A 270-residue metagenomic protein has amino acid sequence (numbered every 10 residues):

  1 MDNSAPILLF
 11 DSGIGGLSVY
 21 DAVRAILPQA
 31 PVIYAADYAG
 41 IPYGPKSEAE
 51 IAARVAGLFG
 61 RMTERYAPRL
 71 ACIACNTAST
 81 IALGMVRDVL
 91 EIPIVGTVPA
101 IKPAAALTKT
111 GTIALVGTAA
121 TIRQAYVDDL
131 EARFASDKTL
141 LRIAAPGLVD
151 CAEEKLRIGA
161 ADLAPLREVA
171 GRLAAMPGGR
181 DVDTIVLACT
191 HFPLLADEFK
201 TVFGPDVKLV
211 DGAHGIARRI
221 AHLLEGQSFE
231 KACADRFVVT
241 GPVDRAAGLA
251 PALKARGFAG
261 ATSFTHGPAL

Functional and structural regions predicted by a protein language model:
M1-L270: Non-catalytic structural scaffold of enzyme domains
